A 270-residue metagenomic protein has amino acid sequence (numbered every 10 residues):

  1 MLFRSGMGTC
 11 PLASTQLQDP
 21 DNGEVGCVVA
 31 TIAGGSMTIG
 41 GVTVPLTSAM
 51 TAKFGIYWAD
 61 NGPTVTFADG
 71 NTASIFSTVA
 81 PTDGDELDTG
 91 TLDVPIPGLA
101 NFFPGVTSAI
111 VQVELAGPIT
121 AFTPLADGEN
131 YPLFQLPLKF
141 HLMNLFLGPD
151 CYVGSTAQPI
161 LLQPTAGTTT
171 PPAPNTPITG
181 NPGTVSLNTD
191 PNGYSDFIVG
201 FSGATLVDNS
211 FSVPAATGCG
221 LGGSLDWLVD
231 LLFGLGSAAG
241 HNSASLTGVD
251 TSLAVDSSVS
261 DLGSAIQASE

Functional and structural regions predicted by a protein language model:
F3-E270: Extracytosolic secretory-pathway proteins
